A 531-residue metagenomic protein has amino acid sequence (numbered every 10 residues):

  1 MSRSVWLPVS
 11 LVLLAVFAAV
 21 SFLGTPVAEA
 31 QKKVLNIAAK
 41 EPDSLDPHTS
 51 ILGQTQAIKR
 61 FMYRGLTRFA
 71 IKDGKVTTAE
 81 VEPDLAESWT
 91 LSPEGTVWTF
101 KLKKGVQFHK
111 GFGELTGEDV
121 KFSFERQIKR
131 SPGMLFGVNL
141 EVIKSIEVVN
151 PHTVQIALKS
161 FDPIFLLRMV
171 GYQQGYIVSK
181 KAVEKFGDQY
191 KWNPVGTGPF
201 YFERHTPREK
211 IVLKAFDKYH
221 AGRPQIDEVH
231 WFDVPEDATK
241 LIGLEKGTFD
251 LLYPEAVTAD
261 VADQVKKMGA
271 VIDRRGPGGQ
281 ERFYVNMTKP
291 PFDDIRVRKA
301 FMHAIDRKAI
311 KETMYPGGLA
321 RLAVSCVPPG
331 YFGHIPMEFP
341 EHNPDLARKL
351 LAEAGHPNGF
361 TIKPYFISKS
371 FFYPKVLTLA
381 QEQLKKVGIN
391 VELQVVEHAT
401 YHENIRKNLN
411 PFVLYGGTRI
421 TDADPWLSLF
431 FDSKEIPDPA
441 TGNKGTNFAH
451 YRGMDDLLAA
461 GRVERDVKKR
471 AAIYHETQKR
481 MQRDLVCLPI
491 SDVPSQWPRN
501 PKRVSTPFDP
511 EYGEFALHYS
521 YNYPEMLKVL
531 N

Functional and structural regions predicted by a protein language model:
F22-G24, E29, K101, L135-K181 (+1 more regions): Surface-exposed binding/hinge segments that line and control ligand-binding clefts or catalytic entry sites
L35, A39, T206, R274 (+4 more regions): Detector for C-terminal structural segments
N36, T116-S123, P151-A157, G198-P199 (+7 more regions): Alpha-helical secondary-structure segments
A38-P93, E125, N193-T197: N-terminal lobe/hinge region of extracytoplasmic solute-binding protein
R68-V76, V170-P224, E228-H230, E236-A238 (+3 more regions): Gly/Pro-rich hinge or "lid" segments in bacterial periplasmic/extracellular proteins
E87-G133, Q155, W231, G243 (+1 more regions): Aromatic- and charge-enriched surface segment that lines or borders ligand/interaction sites
G111, A238-F249, Q264-K267, I295-R296 (+2 more regions): Short helices/loops that flank or line small-molecule/ion binding pockets
A215-A262, Q381, N390: Ligand-site clamp/hinge motif
